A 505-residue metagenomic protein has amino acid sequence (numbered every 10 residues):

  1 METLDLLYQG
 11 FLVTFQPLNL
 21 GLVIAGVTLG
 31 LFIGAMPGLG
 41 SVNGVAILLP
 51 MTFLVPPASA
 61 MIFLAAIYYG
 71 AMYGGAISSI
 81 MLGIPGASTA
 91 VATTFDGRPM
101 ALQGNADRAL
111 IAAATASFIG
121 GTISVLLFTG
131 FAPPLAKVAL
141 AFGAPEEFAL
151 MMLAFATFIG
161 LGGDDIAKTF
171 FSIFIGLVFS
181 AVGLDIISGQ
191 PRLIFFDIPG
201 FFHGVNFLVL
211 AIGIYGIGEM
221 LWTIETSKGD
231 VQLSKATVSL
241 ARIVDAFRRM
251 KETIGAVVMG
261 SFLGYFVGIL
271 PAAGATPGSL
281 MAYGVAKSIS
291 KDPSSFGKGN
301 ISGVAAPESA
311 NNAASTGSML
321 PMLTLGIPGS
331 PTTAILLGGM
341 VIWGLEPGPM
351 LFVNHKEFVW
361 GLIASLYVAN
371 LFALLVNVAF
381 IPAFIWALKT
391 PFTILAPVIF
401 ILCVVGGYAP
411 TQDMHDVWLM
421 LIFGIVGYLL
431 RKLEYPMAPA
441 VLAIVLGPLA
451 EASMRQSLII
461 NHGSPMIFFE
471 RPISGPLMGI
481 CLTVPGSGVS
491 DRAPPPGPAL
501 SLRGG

Functional and structural regions predicted by a protein language model:
M1-A60, P133, V138, I194-N300 (+4 more regions): Helix-loop-helix hairpins and the membrane-proximal interhelical loops of multi-pass alpha-helical transport proteins
L22, G26, G30, G34 (+31 more regions): Alpha-helical transmembrane segments in multi-pass membrane proteins
V27-S41, G70-G83, F158-G163, S261-P271 (+3 more regions): Transmembrane alpha-helix interface/packing and boundary motifs in multi-pass membrane proteins, characterized by
A35-V45, S59, I80-T93, G143-E147 (+4 more regions): Short, non-helical or kinked segments that cap or interrupt transmembrane helices
I47, G83-A109, P134, V138 (+4 more regions): Flexible loop linkers connecting adjacent transmembrane helices in multi-pass alpha-helical membrane transporters
A58-I62, P99-A116, S290-G303, P331-A334 (+1 more regions): Membrane-interface alpha-helices at helix entry/exit sites of multi-pass transporters
I111-E225, I342-D491: Membrane-embedded alpha-helical modules
V489-G505: N-terminal low-complexity segments that are often proline-rich with Ser/Thr-Pro
